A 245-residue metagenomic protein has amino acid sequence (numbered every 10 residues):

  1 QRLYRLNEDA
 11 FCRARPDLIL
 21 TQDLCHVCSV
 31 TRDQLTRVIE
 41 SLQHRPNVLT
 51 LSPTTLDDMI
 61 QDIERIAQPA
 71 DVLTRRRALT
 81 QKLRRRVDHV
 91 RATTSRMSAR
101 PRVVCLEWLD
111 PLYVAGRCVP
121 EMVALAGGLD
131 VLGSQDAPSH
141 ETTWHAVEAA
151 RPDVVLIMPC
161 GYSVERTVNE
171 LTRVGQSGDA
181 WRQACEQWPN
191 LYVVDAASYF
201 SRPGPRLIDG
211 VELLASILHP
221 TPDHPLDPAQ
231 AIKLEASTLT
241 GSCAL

Functional and structural regions predicted by a protein language model:
Q1-L245: N-terminal ligand-binding lobe of clamshell/alpha-beta domains
